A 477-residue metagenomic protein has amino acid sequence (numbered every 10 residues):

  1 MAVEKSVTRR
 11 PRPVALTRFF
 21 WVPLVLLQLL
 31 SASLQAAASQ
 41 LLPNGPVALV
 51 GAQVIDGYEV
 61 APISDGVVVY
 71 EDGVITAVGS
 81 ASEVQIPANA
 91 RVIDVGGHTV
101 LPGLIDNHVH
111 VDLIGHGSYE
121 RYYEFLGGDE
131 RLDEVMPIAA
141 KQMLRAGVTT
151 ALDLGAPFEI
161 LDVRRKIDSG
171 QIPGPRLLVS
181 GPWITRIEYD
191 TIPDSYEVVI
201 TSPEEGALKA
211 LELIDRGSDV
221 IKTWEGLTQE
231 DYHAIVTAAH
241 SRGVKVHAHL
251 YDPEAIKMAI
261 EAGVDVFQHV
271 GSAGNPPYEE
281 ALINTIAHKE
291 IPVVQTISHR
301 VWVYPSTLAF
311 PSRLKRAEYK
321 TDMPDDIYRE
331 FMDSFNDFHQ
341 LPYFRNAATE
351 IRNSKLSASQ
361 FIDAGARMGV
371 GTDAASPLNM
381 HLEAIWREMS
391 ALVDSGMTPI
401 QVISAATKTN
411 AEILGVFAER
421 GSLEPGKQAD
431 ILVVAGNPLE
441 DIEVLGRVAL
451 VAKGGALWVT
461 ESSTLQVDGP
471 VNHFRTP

Functional and structural regions predicted by a protein language model:
F20-Q35: Bacterial N-terminal signal peptides
L41-G45, V54, E59-L101: Histidine-rich, glycine-flanked metal-binding segment
V54-V67, S80-E83, R352, M380 (+2 more regions): Acidic, glycine-enriched loop/beta-strand segments at the rims of small-molecule binding/catalytic pockets
H98-I167, D190, E230, Y251-H269: Metal-associated gating/positioning segment near the N- to mid-region
V111-R131, R186-P203, G271, P277 (+1 more regions): Acidic/histidine-rich helix-loop elements that form or flank divalent-metal/phosphate-binding sites at the catalytic
M136-E159, P175-P182, I214-E225, K245 (+3 more regions): Divalent metal-dependent hydrolysis catalytic cores, especially in the metallo-beta-lactamase
Y189-T237, D265, A273-G274: Active-site gating/metal-coordination segments in enzymes
L208-L227, A273-S395, G469-V471, R475-P477: Active-site neighborhoods of metal-dependent hydrolases
